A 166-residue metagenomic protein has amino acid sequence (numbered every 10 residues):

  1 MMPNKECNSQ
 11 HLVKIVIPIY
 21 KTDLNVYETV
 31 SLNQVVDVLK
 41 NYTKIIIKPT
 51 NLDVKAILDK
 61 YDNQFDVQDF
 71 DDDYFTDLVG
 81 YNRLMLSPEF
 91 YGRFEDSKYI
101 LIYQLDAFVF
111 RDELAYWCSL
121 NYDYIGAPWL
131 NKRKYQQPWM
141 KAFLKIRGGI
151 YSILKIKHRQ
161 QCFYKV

Functional and structural regions predicted by a protein language model:
M1-N33: N-proximal low-complexity "stem/linker" segments adjacent to membrane-targeting elements
I17-K21, I46-T50, G126: Short beta-strand/turn micro-motifs composed of small residues that flank or help shape donor/cofactor-binding pockets
D23-E28, T50-L58, L114: Short, charged/polar "capping" segments at the starts of alpha-helices and the immediately preceding loops
S31-Y42: Short, acidic, metal-binding catalytic loop of nucleotide-sugar glycosyltransferases
I47-K98: Active-site-proximal specificity loops/subdomain of glycosyltransferases
S97-V109: Short beta-strand-to-loop acidic/aromatic patch adjacent to the donor-nucleotide binding site
A107-W139: Conserved donor-nucleotide/metal-binding helix-loop-beta segment in metal-dependent transferases, i.e., the alpha-helix
K145-V166: Catalytic core and acceptor-binding pocket of nucleotide-sugar-dependent glycosyltransferases
